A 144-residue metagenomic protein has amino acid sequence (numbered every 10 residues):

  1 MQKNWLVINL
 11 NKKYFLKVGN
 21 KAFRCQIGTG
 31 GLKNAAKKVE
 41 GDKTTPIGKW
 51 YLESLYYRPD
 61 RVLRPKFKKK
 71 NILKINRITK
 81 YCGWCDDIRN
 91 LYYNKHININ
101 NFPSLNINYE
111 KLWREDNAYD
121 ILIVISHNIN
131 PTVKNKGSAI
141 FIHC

Functional and structural regions predicted by a protein language model:
M1-C144: Cell wall/extracellular polymer interaction/catalysis modules
